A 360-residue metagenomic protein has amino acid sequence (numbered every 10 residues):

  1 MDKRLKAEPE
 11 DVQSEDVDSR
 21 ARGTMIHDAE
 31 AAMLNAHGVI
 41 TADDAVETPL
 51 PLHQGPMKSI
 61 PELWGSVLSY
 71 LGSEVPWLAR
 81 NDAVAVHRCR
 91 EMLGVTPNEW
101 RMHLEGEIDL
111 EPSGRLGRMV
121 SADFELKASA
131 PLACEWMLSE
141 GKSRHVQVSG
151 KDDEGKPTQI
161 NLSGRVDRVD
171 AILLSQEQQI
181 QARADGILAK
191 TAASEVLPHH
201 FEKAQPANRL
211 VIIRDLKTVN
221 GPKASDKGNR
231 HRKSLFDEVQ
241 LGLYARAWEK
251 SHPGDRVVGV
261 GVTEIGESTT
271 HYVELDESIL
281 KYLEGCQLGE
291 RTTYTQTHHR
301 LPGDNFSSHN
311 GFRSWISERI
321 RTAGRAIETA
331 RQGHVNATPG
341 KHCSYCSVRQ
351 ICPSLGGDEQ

Functional and structural regions predicted by a protein language model:
M1-A36, P339-V348, E359-Q360: C-terminal, charged and often intrinsically disordered regions of DNA end-processing helicases and nucleases
M1-E8, P206-P222, S317-G324: Active-site-adjacent bridging/hinge elements
K3-D16, A29, G38, V46-L50 (+3 more regions): Glycine- and acidic
V17-A29, G55, S59-E62, V84-V95 (+10 more regions): Generic recognition of stable, solvent-exposed alpha-helical segments in well-folded globular domains
M25-Q147: A non-catalytic, helix-rich entry segment at domain boundaries
H37-Q54, L174-S194, R256, T269-L283: Internal, charge-rich low-complexity segments
A128-H252: Non-catalytic protein-protein interaction segments used by genome-maintenance enzymes to assemble and couple activities
A193, R232-S234, L243-Q360: Metal-dependent nuclease catalytic regions and adjoining charged, substrate-binding loops involved in nucleic-acid end
